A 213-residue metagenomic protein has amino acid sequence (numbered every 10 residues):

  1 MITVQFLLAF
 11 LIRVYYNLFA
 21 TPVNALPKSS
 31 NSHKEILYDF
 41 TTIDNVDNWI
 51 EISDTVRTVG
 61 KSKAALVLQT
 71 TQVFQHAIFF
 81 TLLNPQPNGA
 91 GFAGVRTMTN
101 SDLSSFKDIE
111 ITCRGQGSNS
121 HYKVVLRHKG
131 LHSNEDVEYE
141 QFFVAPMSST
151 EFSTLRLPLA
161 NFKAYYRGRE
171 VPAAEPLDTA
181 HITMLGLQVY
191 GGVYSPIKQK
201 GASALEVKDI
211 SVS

Functional and structural regions predicted by a protein language model:
I2-S213: Beta-rich carbohydrate-recognition modules and glycan-binding surfaces
